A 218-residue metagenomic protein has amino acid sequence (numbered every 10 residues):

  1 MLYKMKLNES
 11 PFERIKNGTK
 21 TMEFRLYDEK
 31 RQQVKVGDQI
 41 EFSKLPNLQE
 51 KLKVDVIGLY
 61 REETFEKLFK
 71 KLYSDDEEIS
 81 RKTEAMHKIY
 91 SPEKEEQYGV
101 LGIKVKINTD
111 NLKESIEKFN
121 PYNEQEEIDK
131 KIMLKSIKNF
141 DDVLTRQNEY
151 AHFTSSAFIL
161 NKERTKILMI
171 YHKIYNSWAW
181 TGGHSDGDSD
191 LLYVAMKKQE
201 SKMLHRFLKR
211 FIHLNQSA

Functional and structural regions predicted by a protein language model:
M1-V36, I107: Compositionally biased, charged N-terminal/linker segments
K6, L144-W180: N-terminal strand-loop-strand
Q39, K44-E50: Short, charged beta-turn/beta-strand-edge "cap" motif at the junction between a beta-strand and an adjacent loop
E50-R61: Short beta-strand-centered aromatic/proline hotspots
G58-Y60, I107, N161: A residue-level detector for short acidic-glycine micro-motifs
L68-T109: Contiguous surface segments at macromolecular interaction interfaces
K118-S156: Acidic, metal-coordinating catalytic segment for phosphate/diphosphate chemistry, firing primarily on the Nudix
R164-N215: Conserved Nudix-box catalytic region and its N-terminal flanking loop in Nudix hydrolases and closely related
